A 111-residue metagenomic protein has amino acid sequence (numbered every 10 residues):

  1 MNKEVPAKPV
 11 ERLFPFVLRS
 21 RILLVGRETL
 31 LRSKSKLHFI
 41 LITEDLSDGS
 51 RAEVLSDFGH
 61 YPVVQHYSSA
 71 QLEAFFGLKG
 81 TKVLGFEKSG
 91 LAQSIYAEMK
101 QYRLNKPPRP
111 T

Functional and structural regions predicted by a protein language model:
M1-K3: Long, charged, low-complexity intrinsically disordered regions
K8-F39: N-terminal first-folded block
E28, D45-S47, A70: Short, polar loop motifs at secondary-structure junctions
T29-R32, E53, Q71-F76: Short, flexible, solvent-exposed loop/turn segments with mixed acidic/basic and small polar residues
L31, S47-D48, G90: Glycine-rich nucleotide phosphate-binding loop and flanking beta-alpha elements of Rossmann-like dinucleotide-binding
S35-V63: N-terminal positively charged helical leader segments and presequences
Y61-E73: Conserved phosphate-binding/catalytic loops in two-lobed NTP-binding clefts
E73-T111: C-terminal structural segments of small proteins and small subunits
